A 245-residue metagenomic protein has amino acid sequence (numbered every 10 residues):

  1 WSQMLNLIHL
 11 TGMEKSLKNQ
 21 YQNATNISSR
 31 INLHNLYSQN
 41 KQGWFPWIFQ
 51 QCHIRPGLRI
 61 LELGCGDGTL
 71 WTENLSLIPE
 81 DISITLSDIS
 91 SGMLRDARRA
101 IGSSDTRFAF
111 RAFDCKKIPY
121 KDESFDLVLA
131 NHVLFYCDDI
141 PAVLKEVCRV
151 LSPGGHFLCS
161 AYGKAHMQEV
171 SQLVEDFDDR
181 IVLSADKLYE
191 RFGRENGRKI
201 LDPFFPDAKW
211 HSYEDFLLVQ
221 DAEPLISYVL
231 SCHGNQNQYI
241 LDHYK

Functional and structural regions predicted by a protein language model:
L5-R55, T69-E73: Conserved class I S-adenosyl-L-methionine
S16, S28, A208-K245: C-terminal helical/coil "lid" or tail adjacent to the Rossmann-like core of SAM-dependent
L61-K117: Class I SAM-dependent methyltransferase SAM/SAH-binding core
K116-L127: A short acidic, Gly/Pro-enriched loop at the edge of an enzyme's catalytic core that lines a small-molecule cofactor
L127-I140: A short SAM/SAH-binding and catalytic strip from SAM-dependent methyltransferases
P141-P153: A short glycine-rich, Lys/Arg-flanked "PGG" loop and its adjoining helix->strand segment in the class I
L158-R180: Conserved class I S-adenosyl-L-methionine
E190-F204: Short alpha-helix
